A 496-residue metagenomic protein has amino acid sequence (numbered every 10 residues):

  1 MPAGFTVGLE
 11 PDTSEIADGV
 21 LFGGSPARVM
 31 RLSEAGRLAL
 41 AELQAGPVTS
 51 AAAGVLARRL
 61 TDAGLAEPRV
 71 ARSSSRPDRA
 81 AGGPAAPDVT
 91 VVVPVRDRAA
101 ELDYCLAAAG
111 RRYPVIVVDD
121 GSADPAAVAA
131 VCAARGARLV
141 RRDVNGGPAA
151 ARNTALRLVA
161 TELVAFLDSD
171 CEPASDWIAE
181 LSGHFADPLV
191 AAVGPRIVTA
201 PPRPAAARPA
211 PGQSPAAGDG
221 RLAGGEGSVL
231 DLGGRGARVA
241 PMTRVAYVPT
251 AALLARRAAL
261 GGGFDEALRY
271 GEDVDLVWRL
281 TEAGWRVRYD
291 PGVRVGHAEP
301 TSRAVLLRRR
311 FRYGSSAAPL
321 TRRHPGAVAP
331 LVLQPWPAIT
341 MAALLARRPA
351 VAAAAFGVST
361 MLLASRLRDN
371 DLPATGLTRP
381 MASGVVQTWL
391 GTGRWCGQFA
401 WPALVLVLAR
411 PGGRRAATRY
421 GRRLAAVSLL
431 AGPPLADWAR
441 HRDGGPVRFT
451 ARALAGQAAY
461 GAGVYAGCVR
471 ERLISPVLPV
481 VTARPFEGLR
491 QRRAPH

Functional and structural regions predicted by a protein language model:
P2-A3, T13-S14, G19-S25, V29-L32 (+1 more regions): N-proximal low-complexity "stem/linker" segments adjacent to membrane-targeting elements
G23-G24, G234-L254, R269: A recurrent flexible, glycine/aromatic-enriched loop bordering the glycosyltransferase active site that acts as
A100, D124-A126, C171-H184: Acidic donor-binding/catalytic loop of UDP-sugar-dependent glycosyltransferases, especially processive GT2
L106-R141: Acidic donor-binding segment of Leloir-type glycosyltransferases
R142-V159, S169, G236-T243, R279: Glycine-rich, basic loop-to-helix element that forms the pyrophosphate-binding segment of sugar-nucleotide handling
V164: Short aromatic/hydrophobic "clamp" motif used to bind/position activated sugar donors
D176-A223, A298: Conserved donor NDP-sugar-binding/catalytic core segment of glycosyltransferases
D290-P291, G296-A355, S365-G456, A462-Y465: Active-site-adjacent helix/loop segment of glycosyltransferases that harbors family-specific signature motifs
